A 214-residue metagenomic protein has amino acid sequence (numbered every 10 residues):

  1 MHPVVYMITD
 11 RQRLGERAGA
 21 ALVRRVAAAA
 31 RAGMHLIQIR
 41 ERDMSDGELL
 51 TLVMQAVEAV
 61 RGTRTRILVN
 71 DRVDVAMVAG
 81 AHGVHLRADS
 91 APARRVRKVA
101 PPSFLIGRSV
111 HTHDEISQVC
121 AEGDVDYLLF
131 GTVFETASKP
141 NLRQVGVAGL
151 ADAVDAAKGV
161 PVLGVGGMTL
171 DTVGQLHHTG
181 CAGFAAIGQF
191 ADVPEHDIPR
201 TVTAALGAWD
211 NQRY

Functional and structural regions predicted by a protein language model:
M1-L86, S90-A91, K98-Y127, L142-V145 (+3 more regions): Conserved N-terminal beta1-alpha1 strand-loop-helix module at the mouth
F130-G131: Flexible, Lys/Arg-rich cytosolic regulatory linkers and terminal tails that connect or flank
A137-S138: Juxtamembrane interface at the ends
V165, I187: Short hydrophobic "strand-cap" motifs at the C-terminus of beta-strands
A182-A186: Acidic, Mg2+-coordinating phosphoryl-transfer loop and its flanking beta/alpha structural elements, shared across
